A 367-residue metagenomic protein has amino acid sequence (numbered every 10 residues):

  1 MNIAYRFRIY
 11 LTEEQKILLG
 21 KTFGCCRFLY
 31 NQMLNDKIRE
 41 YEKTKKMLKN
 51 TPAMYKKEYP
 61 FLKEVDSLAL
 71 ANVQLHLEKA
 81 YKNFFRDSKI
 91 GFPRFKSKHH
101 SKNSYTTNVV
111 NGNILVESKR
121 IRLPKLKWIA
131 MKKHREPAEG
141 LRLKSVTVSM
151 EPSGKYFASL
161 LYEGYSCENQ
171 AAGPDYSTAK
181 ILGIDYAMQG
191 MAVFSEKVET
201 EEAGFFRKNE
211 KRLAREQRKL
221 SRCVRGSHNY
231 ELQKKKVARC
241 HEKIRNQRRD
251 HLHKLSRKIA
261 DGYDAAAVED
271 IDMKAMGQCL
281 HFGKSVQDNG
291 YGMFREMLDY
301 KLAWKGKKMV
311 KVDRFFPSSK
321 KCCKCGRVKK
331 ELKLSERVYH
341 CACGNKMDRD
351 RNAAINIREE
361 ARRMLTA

Functional and structural regions predicted by a protein language model:
M1-A367: Nucleic-acid substrate recognition interfaces
